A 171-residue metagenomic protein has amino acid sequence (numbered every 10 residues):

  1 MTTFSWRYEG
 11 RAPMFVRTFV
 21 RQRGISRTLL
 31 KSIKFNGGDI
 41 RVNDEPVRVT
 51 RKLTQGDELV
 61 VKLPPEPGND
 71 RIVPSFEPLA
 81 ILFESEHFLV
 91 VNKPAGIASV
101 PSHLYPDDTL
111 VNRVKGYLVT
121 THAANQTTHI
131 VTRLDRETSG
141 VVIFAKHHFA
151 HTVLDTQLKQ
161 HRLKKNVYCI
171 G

Functional and structural regions predicted by a protein language model:
M1-G171: RNA pseudouridine synthases
